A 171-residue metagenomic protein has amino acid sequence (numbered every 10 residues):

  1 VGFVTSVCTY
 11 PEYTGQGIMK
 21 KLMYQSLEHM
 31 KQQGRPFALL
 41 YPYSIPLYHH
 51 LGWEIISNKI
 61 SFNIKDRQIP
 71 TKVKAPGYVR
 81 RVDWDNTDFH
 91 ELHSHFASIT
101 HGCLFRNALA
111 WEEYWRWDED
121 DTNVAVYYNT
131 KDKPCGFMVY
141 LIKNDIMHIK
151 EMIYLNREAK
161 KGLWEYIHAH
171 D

Functional and structural regions predicted by a protein language model:
V1, G17, K21-L22, H29 (+2 more regions): Membrane-anchoring hydrophobic segments
V1, P36-L39, V124: Beta-sheet entry/capping signal
G2-P11, D145-N156: Conserved acetyl-CoA binding element of GNAT-fold acetyltransferases
S6-T9, G15-E28, R157-H168: Conserved acetyl-CoA-binding loop-helix of GNAT-fold acetyltransferases
M23, E28-P42, H170-D171: Conserved GNAT acetyl-CoA-binding A-motif
Y24-E28, H49, S94: A broadly conserved amphipathic alpha-helix scaffold signal in soluble, globular proteins
Q32-P36, P42-I60, G162: Conserved active-site alpha-helix within GNAT-family acetyltransferase domains
K59-K150, R157-A169: Amide-forming acyltransferase catalytic core, primarily the GNAT-like/NAT-type and related acyltransferase folds
